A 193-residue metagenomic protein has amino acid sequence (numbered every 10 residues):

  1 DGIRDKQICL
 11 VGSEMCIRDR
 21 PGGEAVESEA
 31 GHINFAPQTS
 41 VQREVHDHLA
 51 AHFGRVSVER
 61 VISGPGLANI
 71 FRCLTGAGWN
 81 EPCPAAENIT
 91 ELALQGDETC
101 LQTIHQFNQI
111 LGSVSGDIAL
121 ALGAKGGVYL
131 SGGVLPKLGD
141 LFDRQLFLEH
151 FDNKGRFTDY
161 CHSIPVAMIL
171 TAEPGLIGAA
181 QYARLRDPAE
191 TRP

Functional and structural regions predicted by a protein language model:
D1-G12, I17: Single conserved hydrophobic/aromatic residue that forms the stacking wall/gate of nucleotide- or nucleobase-binding
Q7-C9, A25, T158-Y160: A generic structural signal for short, solvent-exposed coil/turn residues that cap or connect secondary-structure
S13-E14, R18-Q38: Hydrophobic alpha-helical segments and helix pairs
S40-P193: ATP-binding/phosphotransfer module of carbohydrate and carboxylate kinases, centering on a glycine-rich
